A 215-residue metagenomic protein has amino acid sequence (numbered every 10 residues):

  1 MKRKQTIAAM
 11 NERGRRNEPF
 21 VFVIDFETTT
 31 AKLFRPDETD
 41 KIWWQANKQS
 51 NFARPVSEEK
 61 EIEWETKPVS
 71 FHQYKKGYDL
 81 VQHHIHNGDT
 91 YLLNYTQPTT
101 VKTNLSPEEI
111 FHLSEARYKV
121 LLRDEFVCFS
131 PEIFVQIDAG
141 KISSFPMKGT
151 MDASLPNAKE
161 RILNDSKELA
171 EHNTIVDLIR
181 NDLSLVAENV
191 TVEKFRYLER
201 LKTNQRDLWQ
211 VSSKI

Functional and structural regions predicted by a protein language model:
M1-I215: Extended alpha-helical targeting/anchoring segments, especially N-terminal organellar/secretory targeting helices
